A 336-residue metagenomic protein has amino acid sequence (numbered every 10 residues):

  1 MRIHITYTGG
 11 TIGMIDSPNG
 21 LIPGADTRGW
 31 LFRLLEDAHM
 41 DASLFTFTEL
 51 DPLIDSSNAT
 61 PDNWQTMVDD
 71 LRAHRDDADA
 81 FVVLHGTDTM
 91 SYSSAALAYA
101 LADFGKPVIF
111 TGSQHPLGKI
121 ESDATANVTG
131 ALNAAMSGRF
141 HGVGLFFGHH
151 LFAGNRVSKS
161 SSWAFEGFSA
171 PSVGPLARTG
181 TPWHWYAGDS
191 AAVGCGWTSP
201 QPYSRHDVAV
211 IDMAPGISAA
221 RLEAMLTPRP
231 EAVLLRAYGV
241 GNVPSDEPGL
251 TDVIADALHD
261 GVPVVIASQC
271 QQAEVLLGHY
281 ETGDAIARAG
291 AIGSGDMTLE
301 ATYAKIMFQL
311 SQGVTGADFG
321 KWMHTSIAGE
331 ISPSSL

Functional and structural regions predicted by a protein language model:
M1-A73: ATP/NTP phosphate-donor binding region
R2, T6-G10, W30-H39, A153-L235 (+3 more regions): Accessory alpha-helical/coil subdomains and C-terminal extensions that flank or cap enzyme catalytic cores
T6-T8, V83-H85, I109-G112, G144-H149 (+3 more regions): Short beta-strand segments
D16-N19, S94-A95, I120-D123, A153-K159 (+1 more regions): Short acidic, glycine/serine/threonine-rich loops at helix termini
V83-K106, S245-V253, T282: Short Gly/Thr/Asp-enriched flexible loops that form oxyanion-binding sites at enzyme active sites
A95-D123, L132-G138, A257-S268: Short, acidic/small-residue loops that bind anionic groups at enzyme active sites
F110-G180: Internal gly/pro-rich beta-alpha loop/helix module that stabilizes soluble enzyme cofactors or their anionic handles
P244-L336: ATP/nucleoside-binding phosphotransfer catalytic cores, i.e., glycine-rich phosphate-binding loops
